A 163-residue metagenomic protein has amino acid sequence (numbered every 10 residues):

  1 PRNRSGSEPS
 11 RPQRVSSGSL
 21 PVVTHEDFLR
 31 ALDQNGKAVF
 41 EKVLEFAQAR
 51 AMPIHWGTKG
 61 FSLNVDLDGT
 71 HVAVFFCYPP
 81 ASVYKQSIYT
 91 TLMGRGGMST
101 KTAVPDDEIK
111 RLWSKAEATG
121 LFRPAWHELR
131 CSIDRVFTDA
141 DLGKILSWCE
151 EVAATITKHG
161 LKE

Functional and structural regions predicted by a protein language model:
P1-R2: Acidic metal-coordinating catalytic centers involved in nucleic-acid phosphodiester chemistry
P9-D134: Polyanion-binding interface signature
S114-E163: Charge-biased C-terminal accessory regions appended to nucleic-acid-, cytoskeletal NTPase
